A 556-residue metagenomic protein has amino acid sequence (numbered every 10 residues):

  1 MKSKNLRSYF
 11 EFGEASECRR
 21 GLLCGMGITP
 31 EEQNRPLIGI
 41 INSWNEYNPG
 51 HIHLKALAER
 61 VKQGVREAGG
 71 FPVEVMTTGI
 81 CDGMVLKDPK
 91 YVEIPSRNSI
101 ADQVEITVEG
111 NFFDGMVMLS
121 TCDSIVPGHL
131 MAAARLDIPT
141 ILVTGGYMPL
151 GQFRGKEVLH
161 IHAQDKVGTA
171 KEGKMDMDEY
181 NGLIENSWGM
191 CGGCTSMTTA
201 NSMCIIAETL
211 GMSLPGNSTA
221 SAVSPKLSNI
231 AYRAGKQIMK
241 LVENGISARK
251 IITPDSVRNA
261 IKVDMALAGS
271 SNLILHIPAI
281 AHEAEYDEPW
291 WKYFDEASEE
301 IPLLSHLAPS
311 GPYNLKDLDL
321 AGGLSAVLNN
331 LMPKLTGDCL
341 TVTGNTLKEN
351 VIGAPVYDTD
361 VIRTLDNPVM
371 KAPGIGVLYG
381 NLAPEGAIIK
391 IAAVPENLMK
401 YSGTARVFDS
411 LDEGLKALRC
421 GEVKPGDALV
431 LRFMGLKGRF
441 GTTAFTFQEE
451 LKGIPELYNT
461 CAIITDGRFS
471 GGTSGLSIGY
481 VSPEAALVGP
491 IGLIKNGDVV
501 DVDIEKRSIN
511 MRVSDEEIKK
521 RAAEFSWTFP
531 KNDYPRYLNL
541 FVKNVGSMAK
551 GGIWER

Functional and structural regions predicted by a protein language model:
M1-I52, L57-T78, G83, P89-E93 (+3 more regions): Catalytic or ion-coupling anion/metal-binding cores of large enzyme and transporter domains
V65, Q103-T107: Glycine-rich, N-terminal phosphate-binding loop and its surrounding beta-alpha-beta segment
E93-D102: Glycine-rich, highly charged phosphate/nucleotide-binding loops
T107-H129, I141-T144: A short, small-residue-rich loop immediately preceding and capping a beta-strand
